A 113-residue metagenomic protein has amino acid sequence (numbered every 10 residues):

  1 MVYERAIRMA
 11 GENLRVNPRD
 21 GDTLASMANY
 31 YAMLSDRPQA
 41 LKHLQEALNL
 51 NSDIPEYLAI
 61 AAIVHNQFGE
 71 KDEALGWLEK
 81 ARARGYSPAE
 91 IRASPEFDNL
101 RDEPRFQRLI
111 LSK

Functional and structural regions predicted by a protein language model:
M1-K113: Alpha-helical protein-protein interaction modules
